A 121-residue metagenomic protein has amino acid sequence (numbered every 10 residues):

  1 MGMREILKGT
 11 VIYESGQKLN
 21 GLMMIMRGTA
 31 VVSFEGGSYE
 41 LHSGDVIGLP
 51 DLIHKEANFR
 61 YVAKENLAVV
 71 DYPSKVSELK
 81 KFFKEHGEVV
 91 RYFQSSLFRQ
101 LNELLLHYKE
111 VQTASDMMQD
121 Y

Functional and structural regions predicted by a protein language model:
M1-E35: Regulatory nucleotide-sensing modules
M1-K8, E85-Y92, E110, D120: Cyclic nucleotide-binding regulatory module and flanking cytosolic helices
M26, N58-Y61, D116: Residue-level signature of transmembrane alpha-helix interfaces in integral membrane proteins
G37-S95: Cyclic-nucleotide recognition modules
S95-Y121: Polybasic "coupling" helices that flank or enter modular domains
